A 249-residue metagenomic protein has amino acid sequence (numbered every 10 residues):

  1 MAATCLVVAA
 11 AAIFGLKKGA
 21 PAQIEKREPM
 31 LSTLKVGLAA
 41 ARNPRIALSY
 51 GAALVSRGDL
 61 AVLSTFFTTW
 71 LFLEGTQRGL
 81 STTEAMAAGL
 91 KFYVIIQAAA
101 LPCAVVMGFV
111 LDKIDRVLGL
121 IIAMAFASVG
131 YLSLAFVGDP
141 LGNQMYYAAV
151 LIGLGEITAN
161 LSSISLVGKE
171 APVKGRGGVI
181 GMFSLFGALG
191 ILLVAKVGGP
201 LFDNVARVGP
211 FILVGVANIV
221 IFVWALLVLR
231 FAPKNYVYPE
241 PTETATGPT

Functional and structural regions predicted by a protein language model:
M1-A3, P200-N218: A membrane-interface helix-boundary motif in multi-pass transporters
K18-G51, E243-T249: Juxtamembrane intracellular "pre-TM" segments in multi-pass secondary transporters
T65-A87: Short amphipathic helix-loop junctions that connect adjacent transmembrane helices in Major Facilitator Superfamily/SLC
F72, V110-L111, G199-A206: Interfacial helix-cap and linker-helix signal at transmembrane-aqueous boundaries of multi-pass secondary transporters
C103-R116, F202: Helix-to-loop junctions at the C-terminal end of transmembrane segments in multipass secondary transporters
A125-D139: C-terminal ends and interior cores of transmembrane alpha-helices in multi-pass membrane transporters/permeases
T158-A171: Intracellular juxtamembrane helix-capping segments at the cytosolic ends of symmetry-related transmembrane helices
E170-D203: A late C-terminal transmembrane helix in Major Facilitator Superfamily
